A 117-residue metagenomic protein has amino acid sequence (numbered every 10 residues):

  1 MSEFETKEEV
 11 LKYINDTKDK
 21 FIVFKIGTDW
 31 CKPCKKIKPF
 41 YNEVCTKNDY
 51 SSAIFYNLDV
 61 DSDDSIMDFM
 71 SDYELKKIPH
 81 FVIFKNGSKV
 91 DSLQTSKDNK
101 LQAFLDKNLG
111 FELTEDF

Functional and structural regions predicted by a protein language model:
M1-I22, K100-F117: N-terminal leader/targeting and pre-domain segments
E3-T6, I26, Y41, C45 (+1 more regions): Thiol-based oxidoreductase modules, predominantly thioredoxin-like and allied folds used for disulfide exchange
V10, V23-F24, Y41, F55-L58 (+3 more regions): Structural signal for hydrophobic/aromatic residues that build the beta-strand cores of folded beta-sheet domains
I26-F40: Conserved redox-active cysteine motifs that mediate thiol-disulfide chemistry, especially di-cysteine Cys-X(1-2)-Cys
T28-W30, V60, N86-K89: Conserved beta-strand elements of beta-rich interaction domains across eukaryotes, especially beta-propellers
K32-P33, D63-M67, V90-D91, N99-L101: Eukaryotic short linear interaction motifs
D64-K77: Mid-chain, well-packed structural core segment of small domains
K76-F117: Non-catalytic, surface beta->alpha helical segment in thiol-disulfide oxidoreductase systems
